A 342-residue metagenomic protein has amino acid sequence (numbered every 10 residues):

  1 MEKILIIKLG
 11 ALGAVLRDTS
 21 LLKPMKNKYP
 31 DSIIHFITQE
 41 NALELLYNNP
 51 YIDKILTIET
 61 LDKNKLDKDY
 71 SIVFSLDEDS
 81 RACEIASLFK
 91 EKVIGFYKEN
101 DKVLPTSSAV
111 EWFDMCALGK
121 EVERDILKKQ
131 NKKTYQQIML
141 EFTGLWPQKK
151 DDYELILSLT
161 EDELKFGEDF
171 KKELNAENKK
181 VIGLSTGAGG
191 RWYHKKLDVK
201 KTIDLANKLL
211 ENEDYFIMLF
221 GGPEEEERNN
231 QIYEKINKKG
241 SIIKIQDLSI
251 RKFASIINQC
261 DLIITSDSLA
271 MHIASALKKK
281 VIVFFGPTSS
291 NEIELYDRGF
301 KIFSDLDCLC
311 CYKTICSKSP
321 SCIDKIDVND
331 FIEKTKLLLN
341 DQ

Functional and structural regions predicted by a protein language model:
M1-Q342: Catalytic machinery of carbohydrate-active enzymes, primarily nucleotide-sugar-dependent glycosyltransferases
